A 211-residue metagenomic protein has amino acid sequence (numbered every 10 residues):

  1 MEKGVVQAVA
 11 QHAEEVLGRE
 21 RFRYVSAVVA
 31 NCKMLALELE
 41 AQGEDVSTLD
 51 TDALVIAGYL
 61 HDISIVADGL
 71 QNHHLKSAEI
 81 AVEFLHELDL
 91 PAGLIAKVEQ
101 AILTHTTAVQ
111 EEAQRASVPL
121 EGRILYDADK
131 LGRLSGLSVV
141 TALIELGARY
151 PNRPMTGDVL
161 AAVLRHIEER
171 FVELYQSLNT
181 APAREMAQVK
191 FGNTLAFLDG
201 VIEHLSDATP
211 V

Functional and structural regions predicted by a protein language model:
M1-Q11, T51-D52: Short alpha-helical hairpin
A8-E14, G58-D62: A short small-residue
E15, A41-G43, L70, E87-D89 (+1 more regions): Acidic catalytic motifs of isoprenoid enzymes
V16-S47, L60, V109-V211: Divalent metal-dependent phosphate-bond-processing catalytic cores, especially two-metal-ion Mg2+/Mn2+ enzymes that act
V28-L35, H73-L88: An active-site-proximal "capping" alpha-helix that borders the catalytic cofactor pocket
E44-L49, A92-A96: All-alpha amphipathic helical-bundle segments outside canonical DNA-binding/catalytic cores that form hydrophobic
L49-G69, H73-S77, V98-A108: His-Asp-centered metal-binding catalytic motifs of divalent-metal-dependent phosphohydrolases/nucleases
A78-V118: Hydrophobic, well-structured mid-protein blocks that either form specific transmembrane helices
